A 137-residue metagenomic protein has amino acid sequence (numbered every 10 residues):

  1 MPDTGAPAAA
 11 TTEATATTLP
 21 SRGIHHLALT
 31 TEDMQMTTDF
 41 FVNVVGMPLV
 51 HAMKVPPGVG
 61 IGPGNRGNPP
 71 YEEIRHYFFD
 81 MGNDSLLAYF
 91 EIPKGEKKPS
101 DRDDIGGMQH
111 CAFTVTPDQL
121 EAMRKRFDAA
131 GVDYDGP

Functional and structural regions predicted by a protein language model:
P2, A6-A9, R22, E32-M36 (+4 more regions): Vicinal oxygen chelate
A8-T18: A detector for short, charged/polar N-terminal pre-domain segments
T11-E13, G58-G64, K94-P99: A short, acidic/glycine-rich surface segment
A14, S100, D135-P137: Catalytic micro-motifs at enzyme active sites that drive phosphoryl/nucleotidyl and oxygen chemistry
H26-A28, F78, H110-A112: Short aromatic/hydrophobic contact patches that present stacked aromatics for nucleic-acid/ligand binding
T30-L86: Core segments of cupin and vicinal oxygen chelate
